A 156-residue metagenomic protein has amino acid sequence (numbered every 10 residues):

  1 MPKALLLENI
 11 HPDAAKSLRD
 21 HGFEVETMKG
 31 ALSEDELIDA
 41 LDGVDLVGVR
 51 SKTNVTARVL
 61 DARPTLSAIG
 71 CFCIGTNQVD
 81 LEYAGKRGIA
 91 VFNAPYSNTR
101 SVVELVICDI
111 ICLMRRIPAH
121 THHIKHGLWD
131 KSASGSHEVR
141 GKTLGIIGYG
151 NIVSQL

Functional and structural regions predicted by a protein language model:
M1-L46, L156: N-terminal glycine-/charge-rich "phosphate-binding" loop or analogous flexible N-terminal tail
K3, A90, T143: Charged active-site motifs of nucleotide-sugar-dependent glycosyltransferases
A4-L5, G48, G70, G145: Short, well-ordered beta-strand segments
E8, Y96, G150-S154: Glycine-rich NAD(P) Rossmann-fold beta1-alpha1 loop
S17, L105, D109, Q155: Rossmann-fold NAD(P)-dependent oxidoreductase module
E26, S33, D45-H123, S132-R140: Phosphate/diphosphate ligand-binding glycine-rich loop within oxidoreductases
G127: Active-site-adjacent elements of ketosynthase-type condensing enzymes
S132-L156: Rossmann-like dinucleotide/phosphate-binding beta-alpha-beta segment
